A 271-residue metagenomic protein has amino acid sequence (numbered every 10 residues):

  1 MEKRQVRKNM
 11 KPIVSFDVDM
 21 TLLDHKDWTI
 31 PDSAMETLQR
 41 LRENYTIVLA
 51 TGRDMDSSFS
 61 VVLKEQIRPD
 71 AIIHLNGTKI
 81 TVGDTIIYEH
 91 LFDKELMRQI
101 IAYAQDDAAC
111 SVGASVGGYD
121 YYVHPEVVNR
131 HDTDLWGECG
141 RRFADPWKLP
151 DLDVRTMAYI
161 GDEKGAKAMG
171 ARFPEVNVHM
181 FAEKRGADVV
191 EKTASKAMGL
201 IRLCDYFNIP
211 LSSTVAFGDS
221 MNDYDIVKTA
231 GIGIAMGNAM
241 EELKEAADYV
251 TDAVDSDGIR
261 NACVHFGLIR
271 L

Functional and structural regions predicted by a protein language model:
M1-F16, E36, R40, I209: Non-catalytic pre-domain segments flanking phosphatase-related domains
N9-I13, P31, A187-L271: Mg2+-dependent phosphoryl-transfer enzymes with acidic/Ser/Thr/Gly-rich catalytic loops
P12-D27: Asp-based phosphoryl-transfer active-site loop
D27-Y45, E89-L96, Q105, G137-C139 (+3 more regions): Short, acidic loop-to-helix structural element flanking the phosphoryl-transfer center in phosphate-processing enzymes
D32-V128: Active-site phosphate-binding/coordination module
N44-V48, R68-D70, V154-M157, S212-T214 (+1 more regions): Short active-site oxyanion
E65-R68, N76, R172-V176, T229-A230 (+1 more regions): Short, structured coil segments at secondary-structure junctions
Y103, D107-I226, N238: Conserved acidic, metal-coordinating active-site core of Asp-based, Mg2+-dependent phosphoryl-transfer enzymes
